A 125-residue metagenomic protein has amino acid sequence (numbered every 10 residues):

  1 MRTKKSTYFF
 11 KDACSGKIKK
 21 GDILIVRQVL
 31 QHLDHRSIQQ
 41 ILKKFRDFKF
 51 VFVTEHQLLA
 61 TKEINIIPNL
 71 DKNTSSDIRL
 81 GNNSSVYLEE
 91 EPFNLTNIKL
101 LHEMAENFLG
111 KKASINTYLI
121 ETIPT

Functional and structural regions predicted by a protein language model:
M1-G21, L33-T125: Class I (Rossmann-like) S-adenosyl-L-methionine-dependent methyltransferase catalytic domain, capturing the SAM-binding
L24-I25: A conserved beta-strand element that flanks and buttresses the S-adenosyl-L-methionine
V29: Hydrophobic adenine-recognition pocket in adenosine-nucleotide-binding enzymes
